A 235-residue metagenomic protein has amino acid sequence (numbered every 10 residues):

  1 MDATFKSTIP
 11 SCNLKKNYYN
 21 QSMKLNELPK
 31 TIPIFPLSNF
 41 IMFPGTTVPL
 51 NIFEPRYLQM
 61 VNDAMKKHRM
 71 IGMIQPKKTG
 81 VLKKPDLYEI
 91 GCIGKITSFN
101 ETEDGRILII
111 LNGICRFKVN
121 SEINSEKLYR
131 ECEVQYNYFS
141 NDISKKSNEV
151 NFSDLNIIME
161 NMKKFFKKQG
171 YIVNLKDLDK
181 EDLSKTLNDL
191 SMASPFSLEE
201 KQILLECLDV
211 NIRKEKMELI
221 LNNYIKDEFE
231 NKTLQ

Functional and structural regions predicted by a protein language model:
K6-T8, N13: N-terminal polybasic/positive-inside topogenic patches
C12, Y18-V173, E199, I203 (+2 more regions): Positively charged
L178-F196: Core structural elements
K180-L183, E206-V210: Small/polar glycine-rich anion-binding or flexible loop at a beta-alpha turn
S191, Q202-L205: Amphipathic alpha-helical segments within well-ordered protein domains
